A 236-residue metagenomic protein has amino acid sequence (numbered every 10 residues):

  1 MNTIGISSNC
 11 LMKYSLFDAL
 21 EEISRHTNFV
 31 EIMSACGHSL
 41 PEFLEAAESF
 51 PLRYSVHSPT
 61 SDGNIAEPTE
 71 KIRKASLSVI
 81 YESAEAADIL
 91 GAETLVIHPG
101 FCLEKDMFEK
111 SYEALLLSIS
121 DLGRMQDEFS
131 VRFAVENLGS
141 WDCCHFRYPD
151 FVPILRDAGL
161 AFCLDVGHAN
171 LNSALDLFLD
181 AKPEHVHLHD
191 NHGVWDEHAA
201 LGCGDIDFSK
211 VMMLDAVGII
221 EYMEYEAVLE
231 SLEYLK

Functional and structural regions predicted by a protein language model:
M1-E82, A161: N-terminal pre-domain/capping segments
M1-I4, D18, A92-E93, H145-V152 (+2 more regions): Histidine-acidic metal/acid-base catalytic patches
N9-L11, M33-G37, P59-S61, G100-C102 (+4 more regions): Active-site beta-loop-alpha junctions enriched in small/polar residues
I23, V30, S76, A87 (+3 more regions): Conserved, mostly hydrophobic/aromatic
E48-S61, L116-F129, P153-D157, I206-D215: Alpha-helix-loop-beta-strand connector modules within alpha/beta enzyme cores
L52, S61-L95, A199-M213, I219 (+1 more regions): Ligand-binding grooves and catalytic loops that recognize ribose/phosphate and carbohydrate rings, and esterified lipid
D62-P68, L103-F108, G193-H198: A short acidic, helix-capping loop that chelates divalent metal ions and anchors anionic groups
E70-A161: Active-site acidic/histidine proton-transfer and metal-coordination neighborhood in alpha/beta enzyme cores
